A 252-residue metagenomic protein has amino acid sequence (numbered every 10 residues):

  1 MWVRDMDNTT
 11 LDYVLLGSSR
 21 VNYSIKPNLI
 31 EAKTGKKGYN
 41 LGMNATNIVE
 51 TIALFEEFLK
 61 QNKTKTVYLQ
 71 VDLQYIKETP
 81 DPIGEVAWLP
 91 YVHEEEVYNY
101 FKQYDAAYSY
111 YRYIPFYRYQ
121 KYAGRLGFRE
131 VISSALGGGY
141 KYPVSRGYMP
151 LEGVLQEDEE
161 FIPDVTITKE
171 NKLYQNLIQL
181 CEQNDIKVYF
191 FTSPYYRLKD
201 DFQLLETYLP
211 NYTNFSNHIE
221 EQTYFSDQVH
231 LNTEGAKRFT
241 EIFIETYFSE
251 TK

Functional and structural regions predicted by a protein language model:
M1-D12: N-terminal secretory targeting modules
T10-L11, K36-K37, K63-T66, E182-V188: Loop/turn elements at helix/coil->beta-strand transitions in domains of secreted/extracellular proteins
Y13-G17, L231: Short hydrophobic beta-strand that contains or immediately precedes a catalytic carboxylate
L16, R20-Q103: Membrane-embedded segments
V49-K60, Q175, K237, E241-E245: Amphipathic, non-transmembrane alpha-helical secondary structure
G84-L180, N184: Secreted/periplasmic serine-hydrolase-like ester/acetyl group-modifying domain
K169-E170, I178-S216: Substrate-gating cap/lid alpha-helix
D200-K252: C-terminal regions of proteins
